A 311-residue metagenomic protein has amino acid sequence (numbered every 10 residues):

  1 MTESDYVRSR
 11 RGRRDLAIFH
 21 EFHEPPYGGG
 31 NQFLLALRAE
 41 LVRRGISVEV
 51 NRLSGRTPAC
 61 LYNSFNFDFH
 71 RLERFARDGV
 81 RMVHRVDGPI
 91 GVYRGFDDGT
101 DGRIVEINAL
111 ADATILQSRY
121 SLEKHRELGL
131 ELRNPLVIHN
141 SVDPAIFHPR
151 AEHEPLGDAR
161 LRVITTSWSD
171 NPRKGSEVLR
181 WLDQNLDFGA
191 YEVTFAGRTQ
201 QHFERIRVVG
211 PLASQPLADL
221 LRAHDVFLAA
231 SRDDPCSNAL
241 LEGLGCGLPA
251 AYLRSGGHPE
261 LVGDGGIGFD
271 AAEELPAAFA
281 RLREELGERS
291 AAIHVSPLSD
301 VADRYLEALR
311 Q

Functional and structural regions predicted by a protein language model:
A59-L61, R74-V92, I115: Active-site proximal beta-strand in glycosyltransferases
N108, D219-H224: Short alpha-helical donor nucleotide-sugar binding micro-motif in glycosyltransferases
Y120, S141: Carbohydrate-associated surface elements
E152, E284-Q311: A charged, aromatic-enriched C-terminal amphipathic alpha-helix characteristic of glycosyltransferases across folds
E154-K174, R180-Q184: Conserved donor-binding/catalytic core segment of Leloir-type glycosyltransferases
R232: Aromatic "clamp/platform" in nucleotide-sugar-dependent glycosyltransferases that forms part of the donor/acceptor
G245, P249-Y252: Short hydrophobic beta-strand element within catalytic cores of glycosyltransferases and related nucleotide-activated
R254, P259-R281: Change "using UDP/GDP/dTDP sugars" to "using nucleotide sugars
